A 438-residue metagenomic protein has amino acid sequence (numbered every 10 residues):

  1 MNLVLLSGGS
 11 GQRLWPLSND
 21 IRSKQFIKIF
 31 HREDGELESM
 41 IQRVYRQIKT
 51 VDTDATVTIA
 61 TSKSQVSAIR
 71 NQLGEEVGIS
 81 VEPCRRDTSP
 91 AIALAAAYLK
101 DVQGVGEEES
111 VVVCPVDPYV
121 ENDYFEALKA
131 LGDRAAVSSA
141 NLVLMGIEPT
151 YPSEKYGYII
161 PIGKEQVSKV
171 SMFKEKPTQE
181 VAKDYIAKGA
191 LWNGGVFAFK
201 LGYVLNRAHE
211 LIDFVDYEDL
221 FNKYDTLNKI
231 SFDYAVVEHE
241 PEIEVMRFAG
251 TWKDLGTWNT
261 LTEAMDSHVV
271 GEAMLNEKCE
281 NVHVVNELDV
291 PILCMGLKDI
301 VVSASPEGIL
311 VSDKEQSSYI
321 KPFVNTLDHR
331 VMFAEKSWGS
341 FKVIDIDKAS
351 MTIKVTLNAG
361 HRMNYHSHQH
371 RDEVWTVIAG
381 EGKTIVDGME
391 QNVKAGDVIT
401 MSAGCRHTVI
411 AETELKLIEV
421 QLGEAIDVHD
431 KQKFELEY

Functional and structural regions predicted by a protein language model:
M1-L5, W15-D20, F30-V113, Y119-E126: Conserved N-terminal catalytic core of the sugar/cofactor nucleotidyltransferase
L6, C114, V377, V420: Catalytic metal- and UDP-sugar-binding loop of GT-A-like glycosyltransferases, i.e., residues flanking the conserved
S10, P118: Active-site metal-binding loops of divalent metal-dependent hydrolases
G11-P16, S23, V428: Short N-terminal binding/cap micro-motifs at the start of the first secondary-structure element
I41, A95, D117, I159 (+3 more regions): Residue-level signal for inorganic ion chemistry
E121-D216, L220-Y224, E244: Conserved core of the sugar-phosphate nucleotidyltransferase
L201-I399, C405-A411, A425-I426, K431-E437: Left-handed beta-helix
